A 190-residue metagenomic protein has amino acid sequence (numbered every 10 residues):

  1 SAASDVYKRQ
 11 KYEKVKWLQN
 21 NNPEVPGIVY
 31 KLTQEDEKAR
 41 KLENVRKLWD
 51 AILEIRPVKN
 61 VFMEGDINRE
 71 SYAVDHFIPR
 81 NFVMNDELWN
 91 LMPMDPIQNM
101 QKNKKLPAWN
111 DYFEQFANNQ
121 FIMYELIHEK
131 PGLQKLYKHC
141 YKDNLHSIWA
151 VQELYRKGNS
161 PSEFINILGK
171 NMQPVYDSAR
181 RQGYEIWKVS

Functional and structural regions predicted by a protein language model:
S1, R56, V74-H76, S147: Short amphipathic alpha-helical surface micro-motifs
A2-Y7: Short, small-residue-biased leader/transition segments that mark boundaries at the very start of proteins
K11, V15-L53: Intrinsically disordered, low-complexity N-proximal targeting/linker segments that flank membranes
N21-Y30, N60-E64, P79, S160: Secondary-structure junction/capping motif
E43-A73, D95: Short cysteine-rich loop/turn motifs with clustered Cys
E64-P93, Q101-Q115: Histidine-centered nuclease catalytic patch
P107, Y112-V189: C-terminal structured domain segments
